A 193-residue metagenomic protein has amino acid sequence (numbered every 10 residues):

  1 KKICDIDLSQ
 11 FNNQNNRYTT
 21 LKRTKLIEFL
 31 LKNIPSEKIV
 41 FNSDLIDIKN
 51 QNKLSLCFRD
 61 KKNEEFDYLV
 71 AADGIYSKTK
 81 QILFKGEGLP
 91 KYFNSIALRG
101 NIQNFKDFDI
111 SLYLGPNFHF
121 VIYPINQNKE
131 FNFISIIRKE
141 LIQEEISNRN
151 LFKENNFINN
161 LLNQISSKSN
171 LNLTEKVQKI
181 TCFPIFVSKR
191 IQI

Functional and structural regions predicted by a protein language model:
K1-F84, G88-N101, I142-E144, L151-N155: Conserved N-terminal helical subregion
C4-Y18, K22-E28, R59, N63-E64 (+1 more regions): Conserved FAD/dinucleotide-binding core of flavoprotein oxidoreductases
D44, N50, Q103, F118 (+3 more regions): Residues that form or immediately flank small-molecule/cofactor binding pockets and catalytic motifs
F93, I102-K106, I185-F186: Short amphipathic alpha-helical patches
C182-I193: FAD-binding beta-loop-beta segment adjacent to the flavin cofactor pocket
